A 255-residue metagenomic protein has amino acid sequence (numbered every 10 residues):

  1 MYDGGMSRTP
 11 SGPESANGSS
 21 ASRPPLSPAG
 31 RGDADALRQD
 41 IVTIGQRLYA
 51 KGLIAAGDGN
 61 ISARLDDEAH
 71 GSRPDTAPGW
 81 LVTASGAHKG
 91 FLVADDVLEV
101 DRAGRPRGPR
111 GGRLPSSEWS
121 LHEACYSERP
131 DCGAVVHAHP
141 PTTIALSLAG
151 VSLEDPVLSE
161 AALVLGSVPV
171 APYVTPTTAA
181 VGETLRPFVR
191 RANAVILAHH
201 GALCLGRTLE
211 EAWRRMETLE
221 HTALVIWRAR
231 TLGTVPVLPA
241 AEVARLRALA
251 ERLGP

Functional and structural regions predicted by a protein language model:
Y2-P10, E14-N17, P28-P255: Glycine-rich flexible loops
